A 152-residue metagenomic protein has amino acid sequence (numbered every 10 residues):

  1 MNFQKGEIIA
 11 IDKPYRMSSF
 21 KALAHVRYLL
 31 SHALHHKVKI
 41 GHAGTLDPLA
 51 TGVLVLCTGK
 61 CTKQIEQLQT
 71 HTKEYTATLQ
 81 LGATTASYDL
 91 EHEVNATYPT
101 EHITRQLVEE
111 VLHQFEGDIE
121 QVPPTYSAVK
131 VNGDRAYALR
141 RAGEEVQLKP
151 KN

Functional and structural regions predicted by a protein language model:
M1-N152: Catalytic/RNA-binding core of pseudouridine synthases
